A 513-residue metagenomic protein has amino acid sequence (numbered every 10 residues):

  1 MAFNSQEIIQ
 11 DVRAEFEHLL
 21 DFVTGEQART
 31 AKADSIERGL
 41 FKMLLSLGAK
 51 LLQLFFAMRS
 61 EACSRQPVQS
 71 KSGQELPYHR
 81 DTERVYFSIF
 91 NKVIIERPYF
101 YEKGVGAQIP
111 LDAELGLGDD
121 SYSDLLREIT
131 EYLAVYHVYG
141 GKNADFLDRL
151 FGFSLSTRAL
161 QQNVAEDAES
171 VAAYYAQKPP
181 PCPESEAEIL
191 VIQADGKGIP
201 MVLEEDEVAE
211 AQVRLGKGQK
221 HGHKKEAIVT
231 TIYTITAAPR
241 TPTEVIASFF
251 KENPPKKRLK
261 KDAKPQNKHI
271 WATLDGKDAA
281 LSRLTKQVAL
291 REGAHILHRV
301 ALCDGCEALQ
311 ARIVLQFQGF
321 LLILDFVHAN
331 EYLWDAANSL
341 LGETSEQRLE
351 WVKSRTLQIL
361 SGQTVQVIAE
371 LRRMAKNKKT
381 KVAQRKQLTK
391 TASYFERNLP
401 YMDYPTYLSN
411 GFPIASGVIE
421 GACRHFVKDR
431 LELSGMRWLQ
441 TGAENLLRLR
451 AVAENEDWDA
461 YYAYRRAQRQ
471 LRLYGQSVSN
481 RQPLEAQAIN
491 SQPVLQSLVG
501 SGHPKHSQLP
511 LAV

Functional and structural regions predicted by a protein language model:
M1-A57, R97-V513: Catalytic center-proximal scaffold of phosphoryl-transfer enzymes
F56-D119: An N-terminal low-complexity regulatory-tail signal and nearby short nucleic-acid-interaction modules
